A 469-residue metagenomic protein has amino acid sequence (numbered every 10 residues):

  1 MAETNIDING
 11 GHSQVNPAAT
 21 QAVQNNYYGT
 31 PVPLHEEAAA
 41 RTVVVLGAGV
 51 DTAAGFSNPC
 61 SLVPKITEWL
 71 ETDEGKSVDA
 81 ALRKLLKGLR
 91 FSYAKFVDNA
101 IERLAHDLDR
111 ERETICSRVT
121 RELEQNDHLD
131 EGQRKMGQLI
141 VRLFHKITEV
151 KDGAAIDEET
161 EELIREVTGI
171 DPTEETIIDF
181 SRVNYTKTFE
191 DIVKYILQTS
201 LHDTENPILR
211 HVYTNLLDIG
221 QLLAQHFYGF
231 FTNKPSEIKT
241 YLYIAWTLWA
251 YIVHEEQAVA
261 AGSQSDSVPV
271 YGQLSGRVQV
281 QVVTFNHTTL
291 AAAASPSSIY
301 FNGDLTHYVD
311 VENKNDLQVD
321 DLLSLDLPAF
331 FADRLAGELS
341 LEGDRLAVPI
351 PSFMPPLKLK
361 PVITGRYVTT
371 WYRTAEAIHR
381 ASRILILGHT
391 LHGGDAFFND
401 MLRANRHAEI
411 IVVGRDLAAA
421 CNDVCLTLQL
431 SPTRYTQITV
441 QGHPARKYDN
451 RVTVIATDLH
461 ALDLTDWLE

Functional and structural regions predicted by a protein language model:
M1-L34: Long, low-complexity intrinsically disordered regions enriched in small/polar and proline/glycine residues
G11, P17-A18, L46, F285 (+1 more regions): Single, functionally critical "micro-switch" positions that shape active/binding sites and transmembrane helices
H12, A19-T20, L305, T390-L391 (+1 more regions): A broadly conserved detector of short glycine/acidic/proline-rich loop/turn motifs that flank catalytic sites and bind
H12, C60, L305, V309 (+1 more regions): Solvent-exposed, flexible loop/coil residues
G29-R110, T114-V119, E131, V368-E469: SIR2/sirtuin-family catalytic core signature
R83-L357: Extended, H/D-rich, highly charged conserved domains that either
I252-S263, K360-Y367, L387-L391: Short, flexible loop segments at the rims of nucleotide/cofactor-binding pockets, characterized by
L346-G365, A377-T390: Acidic/glycine-enriched edge-of-secondary-structure segments
